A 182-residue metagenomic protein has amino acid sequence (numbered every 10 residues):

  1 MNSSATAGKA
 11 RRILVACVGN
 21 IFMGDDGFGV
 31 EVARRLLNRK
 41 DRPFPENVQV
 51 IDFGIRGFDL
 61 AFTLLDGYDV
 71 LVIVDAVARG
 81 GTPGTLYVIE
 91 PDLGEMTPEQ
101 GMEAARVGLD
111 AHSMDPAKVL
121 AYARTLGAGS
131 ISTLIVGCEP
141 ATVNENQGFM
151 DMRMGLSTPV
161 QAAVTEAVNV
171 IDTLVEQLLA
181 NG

Functional and structural regions predicted by a protein language model:
M1-R11, T173-G182: SAM-dependent methyltransferases
N2-S4, A61-F62, A123-L126: A generic local secondary-structure boundary/capping motif
A7-A16, I21-E95: Nucleotide and nucleotide-moiety/phosphate-recognizing core
R11-A16, T97-A105, F149: Glycine/charged-rich beta-loop-alpha catalytic/anionic-binding loops adjacent to active sites
A16-C17, I73-A76, D115, L134-E139: Short beta-strand segments
G27, E31, I55, G81 (+3 more regions): Conserved active-site and cofactor/substrate-binding residues in soluble primary-metabolism enzymes
P83-A117: Active-site-adjacent loop/tail segments of enzyme domains
E103-A104, G108, P116-G182: Phosphate-binding/catalytic loops
